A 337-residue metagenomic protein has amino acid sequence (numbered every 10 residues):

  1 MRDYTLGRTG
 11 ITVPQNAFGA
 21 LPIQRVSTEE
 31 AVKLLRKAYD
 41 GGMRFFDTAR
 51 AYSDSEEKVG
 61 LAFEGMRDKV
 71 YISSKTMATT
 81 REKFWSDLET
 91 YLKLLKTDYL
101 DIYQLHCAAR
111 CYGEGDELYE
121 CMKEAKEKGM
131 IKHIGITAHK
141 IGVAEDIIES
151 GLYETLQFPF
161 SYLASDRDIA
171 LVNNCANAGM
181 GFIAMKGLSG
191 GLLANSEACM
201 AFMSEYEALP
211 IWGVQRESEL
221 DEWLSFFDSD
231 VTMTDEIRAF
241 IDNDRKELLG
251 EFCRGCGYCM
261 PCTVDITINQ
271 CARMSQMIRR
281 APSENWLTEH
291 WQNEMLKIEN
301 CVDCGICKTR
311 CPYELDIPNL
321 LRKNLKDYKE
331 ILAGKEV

Functional and structural regions predicted by a protein language model:
M1-V70: N-terminal binding-site loop/beta-alpha segment at the start of enzyme catalytic domains that lines or forms
L6, F18, F46, V59 (+10 more regions): Conserved, mostly hydrophobic/aromatic
G19, A49, Y103-H106, T137 (+3 more regions): Conserved residues at the C-terminal ends of beta-strands
E29, R36, D40, A78-I183 (+1 more regions): Glycine/proline-rich, positively charged, aromatic-decorated active-site loop/lid region on the catalytic face
L34-L35, K58-A62, D87-Y91, L118-M122 (+5 more regions): A general structural detector for well-ordered alpha-helical segments in enzyme core domains, enriched
Y39, M43-R44, A170-A184, L188-V337: Structured C-terminal cap/extension of enzyme domains
E57-S74, K123-K128, N177-G179: Alpha-helix-loop-beta-strand connector modules within alpha/beta enzyme cores
K69-I72, Y153-S161, V231-I237: Short hydrophobic/aromatic-enriched beta-strand-loop microsegments
